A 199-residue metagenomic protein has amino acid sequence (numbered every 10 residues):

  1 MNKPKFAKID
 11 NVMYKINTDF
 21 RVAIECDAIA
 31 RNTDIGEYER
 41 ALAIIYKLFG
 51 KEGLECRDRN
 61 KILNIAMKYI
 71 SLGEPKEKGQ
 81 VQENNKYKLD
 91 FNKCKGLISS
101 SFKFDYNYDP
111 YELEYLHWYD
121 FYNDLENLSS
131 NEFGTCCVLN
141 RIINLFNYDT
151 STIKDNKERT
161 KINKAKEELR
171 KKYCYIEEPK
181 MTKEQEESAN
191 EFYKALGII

Functional and structural regions predicted by a protein language model:
M1-K15, F20-I35, E39-I199: Charged interaction scaffolds used for protein-protein
